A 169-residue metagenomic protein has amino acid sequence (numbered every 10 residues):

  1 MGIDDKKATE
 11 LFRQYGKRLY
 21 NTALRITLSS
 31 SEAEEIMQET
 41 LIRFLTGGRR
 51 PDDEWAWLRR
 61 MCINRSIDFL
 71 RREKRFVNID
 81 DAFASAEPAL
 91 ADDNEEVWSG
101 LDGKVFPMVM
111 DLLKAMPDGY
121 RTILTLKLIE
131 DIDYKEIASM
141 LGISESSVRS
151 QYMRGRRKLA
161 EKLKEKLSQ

Functional and structural regions predicted by a protein language model:
M1-N21, S31-E34, R49-R50: A short, charge-rich alpha-helical start-of-domain segment used by transcription regulators
G2, E39-E54, E73: Sigma70-family region 2
G16, Y20, L41, P117 (+2 more regions): C-terminal flanking helix
L19, A23, L58, C62-L70: Hydrophobic-face residues of short alpha-helical interaction/recognition segments
D53, I63-D81: Arg/Lys-rich amphipathic alpha helix in sigma70-family domain 2
D53, S139-E165: DNA-recognition helix of helix-turn-helix
F76-D111, D133: Internal acidic/polar
I123-K127: A short pre-motif secondary-structure segment
